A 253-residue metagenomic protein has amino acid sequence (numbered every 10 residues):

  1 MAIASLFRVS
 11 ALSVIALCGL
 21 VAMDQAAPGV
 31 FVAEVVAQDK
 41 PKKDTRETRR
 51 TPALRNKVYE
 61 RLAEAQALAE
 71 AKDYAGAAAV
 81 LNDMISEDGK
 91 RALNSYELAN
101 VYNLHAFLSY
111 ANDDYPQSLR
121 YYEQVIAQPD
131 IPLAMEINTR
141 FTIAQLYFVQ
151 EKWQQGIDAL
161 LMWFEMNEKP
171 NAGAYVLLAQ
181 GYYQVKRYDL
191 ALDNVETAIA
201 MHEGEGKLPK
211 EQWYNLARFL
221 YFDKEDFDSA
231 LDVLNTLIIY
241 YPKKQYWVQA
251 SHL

Functional and structural regions predicted by a protein language model:
V14-A16, M23, A27-Y121, M135-N138: N-terminal leader/linker segments that initiate helical-solenoid repeat arrays
R49-T51, S86-E97, A127-M135, F164-K169 (+3 more regions): Flexible helix-coil transition and linker loops at the boundaries of alpha-helical arrays
R61, Y102, R140, Y175 (+3 more regions): TPR repeat positional signature
A65, A106, A144, A179 (+2 more regions): Conserved small-residue packing positions in alpha-helical repeats and bundles
L68, Y102, S109, Y147 (+2 more regions): Residue at a conserved register position within TPR or TPR-like alpha-solenoid repeats
A71, N112, Q150, V185 (+1 more regions): Structural motif corresponding to the intra-repeat A-B loop/turn of tetratricopeptide repeats
Y74, Y115, W153, Y188 (+1 more regions): TPR-repeat structural position
